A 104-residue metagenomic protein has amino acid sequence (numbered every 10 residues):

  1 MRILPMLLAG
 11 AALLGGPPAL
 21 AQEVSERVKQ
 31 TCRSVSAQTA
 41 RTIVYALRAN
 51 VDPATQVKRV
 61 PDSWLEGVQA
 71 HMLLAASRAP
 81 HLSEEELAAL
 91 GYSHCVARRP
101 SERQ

Functional and structural regions predicted by a protein language model:
P5-G15: Bacterial N-terminal signal peptides
P17-A21: Sec/Tat signal peptide C-region and signal peptidase I cleavage site
Q22-R41: Immediate post-signal-peptide N-terminus of mature secreted/exported proteins
L47, V51-Q104: Compact alpha-helical subdomains of small soluble proteins
